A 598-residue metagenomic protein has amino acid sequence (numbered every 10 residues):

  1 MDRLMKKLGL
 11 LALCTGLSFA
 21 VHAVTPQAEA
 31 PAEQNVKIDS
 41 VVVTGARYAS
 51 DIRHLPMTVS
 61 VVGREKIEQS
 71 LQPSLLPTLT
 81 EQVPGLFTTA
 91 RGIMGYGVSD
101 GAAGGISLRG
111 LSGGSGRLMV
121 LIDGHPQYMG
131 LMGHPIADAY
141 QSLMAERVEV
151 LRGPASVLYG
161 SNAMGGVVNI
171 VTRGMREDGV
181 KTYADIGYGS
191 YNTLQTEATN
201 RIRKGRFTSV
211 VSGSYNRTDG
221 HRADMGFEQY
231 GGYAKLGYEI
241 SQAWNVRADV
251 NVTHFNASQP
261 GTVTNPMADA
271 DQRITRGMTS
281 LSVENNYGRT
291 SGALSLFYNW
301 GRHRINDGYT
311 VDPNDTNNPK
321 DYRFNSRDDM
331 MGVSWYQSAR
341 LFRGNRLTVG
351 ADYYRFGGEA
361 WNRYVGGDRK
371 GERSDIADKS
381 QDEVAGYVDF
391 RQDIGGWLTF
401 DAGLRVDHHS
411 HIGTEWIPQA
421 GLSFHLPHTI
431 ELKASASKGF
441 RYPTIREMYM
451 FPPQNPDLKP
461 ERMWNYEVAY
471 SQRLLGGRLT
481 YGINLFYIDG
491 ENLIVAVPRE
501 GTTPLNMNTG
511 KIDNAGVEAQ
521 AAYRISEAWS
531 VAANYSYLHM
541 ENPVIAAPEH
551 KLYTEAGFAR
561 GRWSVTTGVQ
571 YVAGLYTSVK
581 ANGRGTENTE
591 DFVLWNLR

Functional and structural regions predicted by a protein language model:
M1-T80, Y238, A339, N596: N-terminal Sec signal peptide and the immediately downstream disordered periplasmic leader that contains the TonB box
P77-H125: Extracytoplasmic beta-strand/coil segments of soluble accessory domains associated with Gram-negative outer-membrane
L118, H125-R152: Short acidic/polar hinge/loop motifs at secondary-structure boundaries that mediate gating or recognition
Y188-R217, R222-N256, A270-A293, Y298 (+1 more regions): Transmembrane beta-barrel wall of Gram-negative outer-membrane proteins
R206-F207, S291-D307, E359, H425 (+4 more regions): Membrane-embedded beta-barrel scaffold of Gram-negative outer-membrane proteins
S241, F342-R346, E372-D489, S526-E527 (+4 more regions): Structural signature of Gram-negative outer-membrane beta-barrels, strongest in the C-terminal barrel of TonB-dependent
N317-D401: Outer-membrane beta-barrel transmembrane domain signature of Gram-negative proteins, especially the mid-to-C-terminal
D393-W397, Y487-D489, M507-K580: Gram-negative outer-membrane beta-barrel transporters
